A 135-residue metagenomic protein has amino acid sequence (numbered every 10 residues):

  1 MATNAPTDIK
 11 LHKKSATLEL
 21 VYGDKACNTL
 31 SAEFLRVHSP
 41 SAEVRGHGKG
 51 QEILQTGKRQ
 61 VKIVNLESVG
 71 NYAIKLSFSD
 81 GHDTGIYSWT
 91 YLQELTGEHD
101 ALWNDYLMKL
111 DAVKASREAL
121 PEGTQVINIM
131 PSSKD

Functional and structural regions predicted by a protein language model:
M1-D135: Motif-centric detector for short Cys/His coordination patterns
